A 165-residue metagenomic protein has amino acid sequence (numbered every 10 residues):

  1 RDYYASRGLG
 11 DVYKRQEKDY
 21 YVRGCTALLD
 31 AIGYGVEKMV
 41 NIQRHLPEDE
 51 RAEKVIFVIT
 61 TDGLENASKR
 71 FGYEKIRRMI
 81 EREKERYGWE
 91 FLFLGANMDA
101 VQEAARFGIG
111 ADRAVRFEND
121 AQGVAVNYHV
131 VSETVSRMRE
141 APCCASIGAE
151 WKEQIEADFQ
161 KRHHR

Functional and structural regions predicted by a protein language model:
R1-Y13: Single conserved hydrophobic/aromatic residue that forms the stacking wall/gate of nucleotide- or nucleobase-binding
K14-E53, L92-Q102, G123: Von Willebrand factor
A31-E81: Exposed acidic/Ser/Thr-rich ligand/metal-binding surfaces
L46, K84-G88, F93, A141-H164: A charge-rich, low-complexity, intrinsically flexible signal that marks solvent-exposed coils, linkers, repeats
V58, L92-L94, R113-V115: Hydrophobic/aromatic beta-strand patches that form the interior of the parallel beta-sheet core in alpha/beta enzyme
L64-R106: VWA/integrin I-like adhesion module and closely mimicked acidic/polar interface patches used
F71-Y73, V130, H163: P-loop NTP-binding core
N97-P142: Von Willebrand factor A/integrin I-like adhesion domains
